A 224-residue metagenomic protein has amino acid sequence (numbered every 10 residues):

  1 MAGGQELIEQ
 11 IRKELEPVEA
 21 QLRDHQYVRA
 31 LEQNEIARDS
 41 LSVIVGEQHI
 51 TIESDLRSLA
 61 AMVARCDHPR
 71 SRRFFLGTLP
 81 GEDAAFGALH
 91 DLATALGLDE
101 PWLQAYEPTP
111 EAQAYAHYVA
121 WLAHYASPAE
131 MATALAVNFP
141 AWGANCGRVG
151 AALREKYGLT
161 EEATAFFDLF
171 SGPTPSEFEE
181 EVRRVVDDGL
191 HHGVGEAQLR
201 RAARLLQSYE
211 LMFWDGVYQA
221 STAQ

Functional and structural regions predicted by a protein language model:
M1-Y27, Y106, P110, P175-E180: Acidic, low-complexity proline/glycine-rich segments
A2, G193-Q224: Acidic, carboxylate-rich catalytic segments that either coordinate divalent cations
K13-R23, L31-R65, E130-G147, Q207-W214: Alpha-helical bundle segments that constitute or directly flank the non-heme di-iron/ferroxidase center
Y27-Q33, D188-H192: Short, charged/polar, low-complexity loop and linker segments that flank or interrupt alpha-helical bundles
I44-E47, S58-A61, F74, Y118 (+4 more regions): Short, hydrophobic/aromatic alpha-helical segments in well-folded domains
E53, R57-A60, G87, D91-T94 (+5 more regions): Charged/polar positions within long, soluble alpha-helices
R70-P173, S208: Active-site-proximal alpha-helical scaffolds that flank and shape metal-associated catalytic sites
G172-A203, D215: Long amphipathic all-alpha helical oligomerization modules
